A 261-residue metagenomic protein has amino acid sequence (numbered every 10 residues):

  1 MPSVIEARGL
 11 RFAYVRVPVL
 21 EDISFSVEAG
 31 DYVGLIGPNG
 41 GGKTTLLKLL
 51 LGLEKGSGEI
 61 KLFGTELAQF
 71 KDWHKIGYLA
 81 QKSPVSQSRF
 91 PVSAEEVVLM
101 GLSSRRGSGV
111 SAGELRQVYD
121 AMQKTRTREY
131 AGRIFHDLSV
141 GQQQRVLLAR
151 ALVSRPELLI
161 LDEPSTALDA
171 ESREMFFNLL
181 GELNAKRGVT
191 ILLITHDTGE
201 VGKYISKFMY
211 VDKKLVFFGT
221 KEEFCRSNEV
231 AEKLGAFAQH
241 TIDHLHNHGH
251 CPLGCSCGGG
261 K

Functional and structural regions predicted by a protein language model:
G58-D72: Conserved ABC transporter NBD signature motif
L99, A112-Y130: Conserved ABC ATPase "signature" region
I134-L138, Q142: Conserved ABC ATPase signature
R155: Conserved catalytic motifs of ABC-family nucleotide-binding domains
L159-D162: Catalytic Walker B motif of ABC-type/P-loop ATPase nucleotide-binding domains
K207-T220: H-loop (His-switch) and adjacent beta-strand-loop-beta switch element of ABC-type ATPase nucleotide-binding domains
E222, R226-N228, E232-K261: ABC ATPase nucleotide-binding domains
